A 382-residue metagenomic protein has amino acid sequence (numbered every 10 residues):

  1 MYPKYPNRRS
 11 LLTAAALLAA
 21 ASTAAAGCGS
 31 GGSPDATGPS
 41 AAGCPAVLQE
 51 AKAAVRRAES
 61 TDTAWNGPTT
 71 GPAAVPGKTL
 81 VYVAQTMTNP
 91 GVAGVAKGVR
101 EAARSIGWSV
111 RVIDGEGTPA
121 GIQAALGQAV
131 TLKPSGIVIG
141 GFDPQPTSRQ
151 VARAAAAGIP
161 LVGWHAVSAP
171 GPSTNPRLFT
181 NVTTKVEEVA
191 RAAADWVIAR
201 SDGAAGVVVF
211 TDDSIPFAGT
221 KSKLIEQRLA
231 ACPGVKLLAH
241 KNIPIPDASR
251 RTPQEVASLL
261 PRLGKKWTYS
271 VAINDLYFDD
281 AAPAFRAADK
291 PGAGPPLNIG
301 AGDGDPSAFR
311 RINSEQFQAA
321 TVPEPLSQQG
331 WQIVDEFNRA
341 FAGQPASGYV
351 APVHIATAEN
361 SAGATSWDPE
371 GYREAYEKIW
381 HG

Functional and structural regions predicted by a protein language model:
T23-G27: C-terminal motif of bacterial Sec signal peptides marking the signal peptidase cleavage site
G29-G32: Bacterial signal peptide processing site
P34, P39-C44, Q145-E188, G206 (+2 more regions): Flexible loop/hinge segments that line or gate small-molecule binding clefts
D35-G98, R111-Q123, Q128, L132 (+3 more regions): Extracytoplasmic "Venus flytrap"
A36-K78, P325-G382: Hinge/cleft segment of the Venus flytrap/periplasmic-binding protein
L80-A84, V99, E188-V235, A239-K241 (+2 more regions): An alpha-beta-alpha
R104-G115, L178, G206-V209, E226-S249 (+1 more regions): Short beta-strand elements in bilobed, periplasmic/extracellular small-molecule ligand-binding domains
I139-A156, I225, P244-R311: Hydrophobic alpha-helical
